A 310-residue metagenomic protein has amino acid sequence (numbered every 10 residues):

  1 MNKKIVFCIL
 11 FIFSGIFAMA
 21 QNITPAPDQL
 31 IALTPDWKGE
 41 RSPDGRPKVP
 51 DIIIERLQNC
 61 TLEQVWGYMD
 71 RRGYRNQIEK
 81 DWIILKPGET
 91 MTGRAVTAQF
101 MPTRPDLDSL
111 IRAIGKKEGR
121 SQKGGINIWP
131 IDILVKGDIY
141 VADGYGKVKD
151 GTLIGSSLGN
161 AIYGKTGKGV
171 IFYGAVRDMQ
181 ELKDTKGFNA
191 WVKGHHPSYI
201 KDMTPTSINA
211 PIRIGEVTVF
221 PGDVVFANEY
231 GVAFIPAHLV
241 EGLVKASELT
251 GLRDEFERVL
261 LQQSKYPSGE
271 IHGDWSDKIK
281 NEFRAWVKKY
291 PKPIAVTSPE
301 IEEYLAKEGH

Functional and structural regions predicted by a protein language model:
M1-K4: Positively charged n-region of N-terminal signal peptides that target proteins for export
F7-I16: Bacterial N-terminal signal peptides
A18-N22: Boundary at the C-terminal end of the N-terminal hydrophobic targeting segment
T24-P25, Q29-Q58: Amphipathic alpha-helical packing elements
G45, I162, D223-V225: Buried hydrophobic positions in well-ordered alpha/beta secondary-structure cores of metabolic enzymes
L57-Q64, M69-P221, I235-R284, K288-H310: Feature captures the catalytic cores and cofactor-binding loops of soluble hydro-lyases/lyases that act on carboxylate
G231-A233: Channel- or pocket-lining gating/hinge segments that regulate access to a cavity or pore
